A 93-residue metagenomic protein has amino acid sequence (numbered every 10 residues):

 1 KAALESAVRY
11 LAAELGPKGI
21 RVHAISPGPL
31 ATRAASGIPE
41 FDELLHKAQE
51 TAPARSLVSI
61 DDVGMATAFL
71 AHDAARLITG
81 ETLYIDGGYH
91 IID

Functional and structural regions predicted by a protein language model:
K1-A2, L57: Short-chain dehydrogenase/reductase
A2-E14: Conserved catalytic helix of short-chain dehydrogenase/reductases
V8-R9, G64-T67, A71: Short-chain dehydrogenase/reductase
A13-P17, R76: Alpha-helical segment proximal to the catalytic Tyr-Lys
P17, P29-A52, I92: A glycine/serine/threonine-rich, flexible loop-to-helix segment that serves as the NAD(P) cofactor-binding "lid"
R21-A31, A71, Y84-D86: Conserved SDR Rossmann-fold cofactor-binding beta-strand/turn motif
A52-V63, A74: A conserved structural motif in NAD(P)-dependent oxidoreductases
A68, T79-D93: Short C-terminal tail/terminal secondary-structure segment of NAD(P)H-dependent dehydrogenase/reductase domains
